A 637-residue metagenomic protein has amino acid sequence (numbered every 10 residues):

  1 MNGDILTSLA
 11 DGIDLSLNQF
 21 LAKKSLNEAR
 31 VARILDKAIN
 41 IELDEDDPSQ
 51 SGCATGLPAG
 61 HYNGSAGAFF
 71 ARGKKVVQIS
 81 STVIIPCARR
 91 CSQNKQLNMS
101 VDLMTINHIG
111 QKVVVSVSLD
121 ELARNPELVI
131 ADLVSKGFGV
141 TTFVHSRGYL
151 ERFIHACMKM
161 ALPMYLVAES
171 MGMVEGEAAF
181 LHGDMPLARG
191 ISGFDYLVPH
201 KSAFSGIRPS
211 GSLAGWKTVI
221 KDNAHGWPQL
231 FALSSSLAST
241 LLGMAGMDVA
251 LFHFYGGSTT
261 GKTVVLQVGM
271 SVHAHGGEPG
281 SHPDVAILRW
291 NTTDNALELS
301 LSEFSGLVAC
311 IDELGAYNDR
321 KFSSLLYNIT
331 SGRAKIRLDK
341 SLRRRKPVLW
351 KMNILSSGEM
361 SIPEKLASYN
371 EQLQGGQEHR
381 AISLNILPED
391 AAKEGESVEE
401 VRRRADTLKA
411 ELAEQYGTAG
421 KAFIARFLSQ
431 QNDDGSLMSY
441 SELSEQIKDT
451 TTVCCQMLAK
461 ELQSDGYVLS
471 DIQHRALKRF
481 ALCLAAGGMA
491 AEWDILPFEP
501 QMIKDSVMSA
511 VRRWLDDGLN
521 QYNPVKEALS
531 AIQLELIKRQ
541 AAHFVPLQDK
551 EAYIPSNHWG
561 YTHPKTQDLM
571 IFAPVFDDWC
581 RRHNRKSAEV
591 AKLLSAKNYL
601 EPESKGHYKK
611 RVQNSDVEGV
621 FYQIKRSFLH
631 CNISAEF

Functional and structural regions predicted by a protein language model:
N2-A224, L299-S300, F304-L307, A367 (+5 more regions): Conserved glycine-centered beta->alpha loop in an early N-terminal alpha/beta scaffold
M164-N223, D434-F637: DNA transaction DNA-binding modules
G190-S281, F480: P-loop NTPase catalytic core of nucleic-acid-dependent motor ATPases
V265-C310, L314-R320: AAA+/P-loop NTPase substrate/partner-engagement loops
S305-V308, W350-I354: Loop/turn-to-beta-strand initiation segments
R333-L349, K365-E371: Conserved Walker
V348, N370-A490: Phosphate-sensing "switch" segment of ASCE/P-loop ATPases
K351-E359, S383-L384: Structural recognition of the conserved hydrophobic beta-strand(s) that form the central parallel beta-sheet of P-loop
